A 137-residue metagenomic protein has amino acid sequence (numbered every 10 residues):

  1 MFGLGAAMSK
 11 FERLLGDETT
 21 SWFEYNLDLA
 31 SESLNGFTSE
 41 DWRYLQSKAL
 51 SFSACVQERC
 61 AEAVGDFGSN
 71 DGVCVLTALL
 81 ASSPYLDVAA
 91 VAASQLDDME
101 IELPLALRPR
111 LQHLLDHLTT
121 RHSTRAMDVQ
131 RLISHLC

Functional and structural regions predicted by a protein language model:
M1-F2, G16-G36, S47, C55-S69 (+3 more regions): Structural detector for internal amphipathic alpha-helices that build alpha-solenoid repeat scaffolds
F2-L14, N35-L50, S69-A81, E102-H117: Amphipathic alpha-helical scaffolding segments comprising HEAT/armadillo-like alpha-solenoid repeats
S53, S83, T119-H122: Helix-turn/linker elements and helix-coil junctions of extended alpha-helical scaffolds
